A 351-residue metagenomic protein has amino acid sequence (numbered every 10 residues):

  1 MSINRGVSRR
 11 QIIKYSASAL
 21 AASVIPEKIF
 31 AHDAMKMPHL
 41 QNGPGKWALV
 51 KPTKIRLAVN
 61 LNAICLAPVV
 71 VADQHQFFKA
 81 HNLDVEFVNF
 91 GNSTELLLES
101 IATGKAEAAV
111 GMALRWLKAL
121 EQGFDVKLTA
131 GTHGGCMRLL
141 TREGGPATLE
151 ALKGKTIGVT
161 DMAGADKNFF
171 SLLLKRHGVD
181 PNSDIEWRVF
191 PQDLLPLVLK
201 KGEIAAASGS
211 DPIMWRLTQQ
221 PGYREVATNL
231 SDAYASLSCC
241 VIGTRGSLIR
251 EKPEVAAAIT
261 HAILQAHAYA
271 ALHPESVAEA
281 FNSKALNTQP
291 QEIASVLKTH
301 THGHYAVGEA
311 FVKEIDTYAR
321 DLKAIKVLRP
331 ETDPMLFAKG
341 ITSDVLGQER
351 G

Functional and structural regions predicted by a protein language model:
N4-R5, Q11-D33: N-terminal export signals
H32-N182, E186-V189, A205-D211, E225-T228 (+1 more regions): Short, glycine-/small- and polar/acidic-enriched structural segments that line small-molecule recognition paths
V59, T132-L140, G222-I249, T260 (+2 more regions): Periplasmic-binding protein-like
Q76, H81-N82, K105, V110 (+8 more regions): Sec/Tat-exported extracytoplasmic proteins
E99, T103, L117, E150 (+8 more regions): Solvent-exposed, polar/charged alpha-helical surfaces in well-ordered, non-transmembrane soluble domains, broadly
L114, D193-S283: Pocket-lining segment of extracytoplasmic ligand-binding domains
R250-R329: Secondary-structure end/capping motifs
L322-G351: Conserved C-terminal helix/tail region of periplasmic/extracytoplasmic solute-binding proteins
